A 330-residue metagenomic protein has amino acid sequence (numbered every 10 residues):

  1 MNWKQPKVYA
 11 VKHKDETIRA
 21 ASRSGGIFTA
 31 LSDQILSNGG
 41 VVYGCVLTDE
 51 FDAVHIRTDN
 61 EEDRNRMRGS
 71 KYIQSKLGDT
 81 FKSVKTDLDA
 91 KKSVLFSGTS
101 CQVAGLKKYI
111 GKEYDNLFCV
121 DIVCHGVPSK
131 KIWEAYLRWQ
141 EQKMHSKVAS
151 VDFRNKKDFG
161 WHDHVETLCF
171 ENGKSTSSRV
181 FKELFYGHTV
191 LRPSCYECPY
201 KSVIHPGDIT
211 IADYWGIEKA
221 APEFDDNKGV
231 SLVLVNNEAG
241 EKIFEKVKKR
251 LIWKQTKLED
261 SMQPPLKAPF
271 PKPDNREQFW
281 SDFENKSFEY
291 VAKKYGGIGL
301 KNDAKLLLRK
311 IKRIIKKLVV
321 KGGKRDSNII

Functional and structural regions predicted by a protein language model:
M1-I27, S32-Q34: Electropositive, gly/pro-rich neighborhoods at or near active sites that engage anionic ligands
M1-K14, A53-T58, R64, G216: Non-heme iron-sulfur electron-transfer modules
S24-G26, D49, F96-L106, G126-P128: Gly/Ser/Thr-rich loops at beta-strand to alpha-helix junctions that form or flank small-molecule/cofactor-binding
N38-V41, S146-I330: Long, compositionally biased charged/polar accessory segments in the mid-to-C-terminal portions of proteins
V54-K82: Glycine-rich phosphate-binding "P-loop"
K91-L95: Short active-site oxyanion
K107-F118, L137-Q142: Short, surface-exposed basic-aromatic patches at helix termini and helix-loop junctions that form
F118-W139: Short, flexible loop segments at boundaries between secondary-structure elements
